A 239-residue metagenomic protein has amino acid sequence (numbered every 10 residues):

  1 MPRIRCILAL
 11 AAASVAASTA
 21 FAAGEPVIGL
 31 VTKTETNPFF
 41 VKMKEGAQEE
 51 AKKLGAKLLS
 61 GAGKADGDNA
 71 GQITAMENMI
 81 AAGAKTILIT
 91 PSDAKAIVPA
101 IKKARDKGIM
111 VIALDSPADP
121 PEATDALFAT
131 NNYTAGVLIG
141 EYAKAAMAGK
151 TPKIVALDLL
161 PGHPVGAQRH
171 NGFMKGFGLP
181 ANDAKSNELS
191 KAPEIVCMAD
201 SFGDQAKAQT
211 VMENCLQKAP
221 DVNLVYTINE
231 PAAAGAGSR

Functional and structural regions predicted by a protein language model:
M1-L8: Bacterial N-terminal signal peptides that target proteins for export
R3, F21-R239: A residue-level marker of the well-folded mature domains of exported/periplasmic proteins
A9-S18: Bacterial N-terminal signal peptides
